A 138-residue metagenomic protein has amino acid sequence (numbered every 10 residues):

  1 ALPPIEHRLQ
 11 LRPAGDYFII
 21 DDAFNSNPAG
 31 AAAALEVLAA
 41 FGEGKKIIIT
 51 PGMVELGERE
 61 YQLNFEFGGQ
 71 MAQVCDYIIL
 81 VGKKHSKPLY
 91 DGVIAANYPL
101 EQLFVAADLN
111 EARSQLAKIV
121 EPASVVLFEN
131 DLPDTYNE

Functional and structural regions predicted by a protein language model:
A1-E138: ATP-dependent carboxylate-amine ligase
